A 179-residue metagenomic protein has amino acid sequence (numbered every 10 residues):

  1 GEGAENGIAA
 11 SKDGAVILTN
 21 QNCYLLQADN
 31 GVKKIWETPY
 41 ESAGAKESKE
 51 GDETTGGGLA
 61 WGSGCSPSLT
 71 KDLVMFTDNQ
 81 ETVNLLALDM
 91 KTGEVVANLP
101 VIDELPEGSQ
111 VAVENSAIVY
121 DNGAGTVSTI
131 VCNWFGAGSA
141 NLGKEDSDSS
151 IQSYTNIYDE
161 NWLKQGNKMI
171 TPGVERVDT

Functional and structural regions predicted by a protein language model:
G1-T179: Extracytoplasmic/lumenal domain signature
